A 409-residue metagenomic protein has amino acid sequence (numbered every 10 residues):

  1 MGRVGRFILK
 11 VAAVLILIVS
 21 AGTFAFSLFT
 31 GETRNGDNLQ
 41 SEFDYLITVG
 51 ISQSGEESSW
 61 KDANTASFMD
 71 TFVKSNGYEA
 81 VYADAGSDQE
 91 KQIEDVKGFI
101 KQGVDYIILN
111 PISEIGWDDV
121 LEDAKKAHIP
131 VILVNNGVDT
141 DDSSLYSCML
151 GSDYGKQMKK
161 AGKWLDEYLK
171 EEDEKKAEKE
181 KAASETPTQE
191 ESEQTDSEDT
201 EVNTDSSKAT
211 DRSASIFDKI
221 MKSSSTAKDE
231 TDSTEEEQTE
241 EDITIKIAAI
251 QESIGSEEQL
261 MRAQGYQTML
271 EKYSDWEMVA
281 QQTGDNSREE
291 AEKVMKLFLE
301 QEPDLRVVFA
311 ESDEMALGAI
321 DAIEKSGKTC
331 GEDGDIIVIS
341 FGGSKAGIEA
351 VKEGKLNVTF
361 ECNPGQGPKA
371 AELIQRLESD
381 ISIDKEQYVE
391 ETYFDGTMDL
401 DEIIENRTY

Functional and structural regions predicted by a protein language model:
G2-L15: N-terminal Sec-pathway targeting helices
K10, A25-Y45, V202, K208-E230 (+3 more regions): Hinge/cleft segment of the Venus flytrap/periplasmic-binding protein
D44-S75, V81-G98, Q102-V104, N110-I115 (+3 more regions): Extracytoplasmic "Venus flytrap"
W60-K74, Q157-A161, I216, E257-W276 (+2 more regions): Short, solvent-exposed amphipathic alpha-helices that sit in or adjacent to ligand/effector-binding or catalytic
A80-G103, A280-E302: Structural motif
L109-K125, Y266, G284-E349: Hydrophobic alpha-helical
D119-K156, W164-D173, D242-I243, S344-K352: Flexible loop/hinge segments that line or gate small-molecule binding clefts
S144-K181, E185, K208-A248: A conserved helix-loop-strand patch within extracytoplasmic ligand-binding domains of the periplasmic binding
